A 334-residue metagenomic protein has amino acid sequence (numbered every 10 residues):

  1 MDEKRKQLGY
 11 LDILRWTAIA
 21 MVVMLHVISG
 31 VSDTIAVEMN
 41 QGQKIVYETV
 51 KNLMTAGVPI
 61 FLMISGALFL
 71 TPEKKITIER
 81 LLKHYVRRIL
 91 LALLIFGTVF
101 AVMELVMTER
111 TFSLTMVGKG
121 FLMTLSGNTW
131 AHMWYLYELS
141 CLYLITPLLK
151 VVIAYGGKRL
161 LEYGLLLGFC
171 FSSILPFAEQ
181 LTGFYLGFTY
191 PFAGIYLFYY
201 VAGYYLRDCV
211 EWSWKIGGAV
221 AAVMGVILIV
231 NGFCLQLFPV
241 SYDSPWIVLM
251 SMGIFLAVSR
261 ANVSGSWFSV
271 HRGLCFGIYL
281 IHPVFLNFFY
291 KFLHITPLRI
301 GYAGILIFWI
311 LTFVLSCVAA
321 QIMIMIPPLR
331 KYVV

Functional and structural regions predicted by a protein language model:
M1-F171, T296-V334: Membrane-cytosol interface segments of multi-pass membrane proteins, especially ER/Golgi lipid-handling enzymes
M24-V27, G97-T98, L166-E179, A222-Q236 (+1 more regions): Aromatic-anchored segments of alpha-helical transmembrane domains
D33-A36, V106, L175-G183, V230-F238 (+1 more regions): Juxtamembrane "helix-exit" motif on the non-cytosolic side of transmembrane helices
V46-V58, M123-E138, F177-Y199, V230-G253 (+1 more regions): Interfacial loop-to-helix transition and helix-capping segments at the boundaries of transmembrane helices
S65-F69, C141, I145-L149, F198-V210 (+2 more regions): Transmembrane alpha-helical segments
L81-Y85, G157-L165, S213-A222, F268-R272: Membrane-interfacial loop-to-transmembrane alpha-helix junctions, especially the N-terminal start
G157-C209: Long hydrophobic alpha-helical segments that form multi-pass transmembrane helix bundles in integral membrane proteins
A193-G194, E211-S269, N287, K291-F292 (+1 more regions): Alpha-helical transmembrane segments and terminal signal-anchor/GPI-anchor hydrophobic tails, characterized by long
